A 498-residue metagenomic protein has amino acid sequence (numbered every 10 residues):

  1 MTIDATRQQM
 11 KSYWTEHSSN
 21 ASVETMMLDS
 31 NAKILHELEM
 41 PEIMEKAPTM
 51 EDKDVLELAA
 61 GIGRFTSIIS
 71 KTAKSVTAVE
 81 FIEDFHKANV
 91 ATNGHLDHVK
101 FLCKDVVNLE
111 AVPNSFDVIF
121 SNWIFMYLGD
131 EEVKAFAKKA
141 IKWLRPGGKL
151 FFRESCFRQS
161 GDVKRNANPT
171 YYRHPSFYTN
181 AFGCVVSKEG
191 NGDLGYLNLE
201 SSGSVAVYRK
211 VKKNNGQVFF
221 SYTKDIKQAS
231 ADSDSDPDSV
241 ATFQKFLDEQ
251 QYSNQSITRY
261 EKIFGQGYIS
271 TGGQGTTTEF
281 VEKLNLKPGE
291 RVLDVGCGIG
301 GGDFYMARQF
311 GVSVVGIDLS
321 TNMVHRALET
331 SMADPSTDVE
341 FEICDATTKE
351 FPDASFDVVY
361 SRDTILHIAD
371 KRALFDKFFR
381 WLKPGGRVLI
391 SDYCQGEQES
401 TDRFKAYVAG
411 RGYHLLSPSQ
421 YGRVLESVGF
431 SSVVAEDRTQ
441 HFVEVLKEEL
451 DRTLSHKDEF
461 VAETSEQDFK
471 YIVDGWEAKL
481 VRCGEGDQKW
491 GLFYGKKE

Functional and structural regions predicted by a protein language model:
M1-E51, L58-E110, L128-A135, K139 (+5 more regions): Class I (Rossmann-like) S-adenosyl-L-methionine-dependent methyltransferase catalytic domain, capturing the SAM-binding
L56, I62-N108, L293-V295, I299-T348: Class I SAM-dependent methyltransferase SAM/SAH-binding core
L109-I119, T348-V358: A short acidic, Gly/Pro-enriched loop at the edge of an enzyme's catalytic core that lines a small-molecule cofactor
D117-E131, V358-D370: A short SAM/SAH-binding and catalytic strip from SAM-dependent methyltransferases
K134-P146, R372-R387: A short glycine-rich, Lys/Arg-flanked "PGG" loop and its adjoining helix->strand segment in the class I
T170-N180, C184-G190, G385-H441: Conserved catalytic/acceptor-binding region of the Class I
G192-G195, E200-T223, V434-E498: Conserved Class I S-adenosyl-L-methionine
A229-L284, L319: N-terminal charged/capping segments associated with class I S-adenosyl-L-methionine
